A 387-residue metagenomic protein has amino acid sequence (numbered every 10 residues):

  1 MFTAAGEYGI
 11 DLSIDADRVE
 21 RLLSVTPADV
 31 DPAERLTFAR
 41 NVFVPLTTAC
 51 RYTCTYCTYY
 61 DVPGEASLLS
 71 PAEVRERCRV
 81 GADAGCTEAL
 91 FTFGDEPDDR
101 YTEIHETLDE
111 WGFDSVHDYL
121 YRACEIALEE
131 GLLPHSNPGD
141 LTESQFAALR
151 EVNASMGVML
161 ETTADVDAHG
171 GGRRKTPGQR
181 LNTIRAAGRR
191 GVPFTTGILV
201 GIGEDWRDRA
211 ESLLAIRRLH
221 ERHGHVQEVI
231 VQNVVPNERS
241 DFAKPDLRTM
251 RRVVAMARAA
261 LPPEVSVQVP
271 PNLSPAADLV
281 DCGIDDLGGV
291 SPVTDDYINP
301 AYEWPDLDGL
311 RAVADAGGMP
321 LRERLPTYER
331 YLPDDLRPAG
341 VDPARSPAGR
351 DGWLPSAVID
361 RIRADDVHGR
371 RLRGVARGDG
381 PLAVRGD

Functional and structural regions predicted by a protein language model:
M1-V25, A210-D387: Auxiliary Fe-S-binding modules of radical SAM enzymes
D11-T48: Short, well-ordered alpha-helical
L23-V30, T58, C78, A82 (+4 more regions): Structural signal for hydrophobic packing residues in well-ordered secondary-structure cores of soluble enzyme domains
L36-E73, E96-P97: Canonical Radical SAM [4Fe-4S] cluster-binding loop centered on the CxxxCxxC motif and its immediate flanking residues
L36-V42, T87-F91, P134-S136, M156-V158 (+5 more regions): Hydrophobic faces of well-ordered beta-strands that scaffold small-molecule active sites in alpha/beta enzyme cores
R40-V44, T92-G112, D167, V234-F242 (+1 more regions): Glycine-rich, proline-tolerant flexible connector loops at the mouths of alpha/beta enzymes
V42-V44, T48, D95-P97, P138-T142 (+6 more regions): Active-site-proximal loop/turn and secondary-structure-junction residues that shape catalytic pockets, frequently
P63-E221: Conserved Radical SAM active-site core
